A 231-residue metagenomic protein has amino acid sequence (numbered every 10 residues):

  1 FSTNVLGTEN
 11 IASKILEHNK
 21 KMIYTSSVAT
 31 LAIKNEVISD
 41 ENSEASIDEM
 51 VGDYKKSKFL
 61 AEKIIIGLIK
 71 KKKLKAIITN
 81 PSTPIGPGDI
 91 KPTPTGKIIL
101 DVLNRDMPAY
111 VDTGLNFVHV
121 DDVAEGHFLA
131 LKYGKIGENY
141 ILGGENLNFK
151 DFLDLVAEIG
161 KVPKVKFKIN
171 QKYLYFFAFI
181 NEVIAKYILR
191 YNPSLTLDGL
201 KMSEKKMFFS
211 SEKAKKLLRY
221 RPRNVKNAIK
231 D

Functional and structural regions predicted by a protein language model:
L6-G52: Conserved Rossmann-fold NAD(P)-dependent oxidoreductase catalytic core, especially the SDR/UDP-sugar
N10, L60, P92-P94, V111-L131 (+1 more regions): Substrate-positioning beta->alpha
S26, K63-P87: Conserved beta-loop-beta element that borders a ligand/cofactor-binding pocket
S46-E49, K97-V118, D122: A conserved pocket-lining segment of Rossmann-fold NAD(P)-dependent short-chain dehydrogenase/reductase
S57: Active-site helix of classical SDR
K72-L74, G86-K97, A130-Y140, V162-K164: Glycine/proline-rich active-site loop of Rossmann-fold NAD(P)-dependent oxidoreductases
G126-P193, S211, K216, I229-D231: Mid/C-terminal beta-alpha module of Rossmann-like enzyme folds, strongest in SDR-family dehydrogenases/epimerases
